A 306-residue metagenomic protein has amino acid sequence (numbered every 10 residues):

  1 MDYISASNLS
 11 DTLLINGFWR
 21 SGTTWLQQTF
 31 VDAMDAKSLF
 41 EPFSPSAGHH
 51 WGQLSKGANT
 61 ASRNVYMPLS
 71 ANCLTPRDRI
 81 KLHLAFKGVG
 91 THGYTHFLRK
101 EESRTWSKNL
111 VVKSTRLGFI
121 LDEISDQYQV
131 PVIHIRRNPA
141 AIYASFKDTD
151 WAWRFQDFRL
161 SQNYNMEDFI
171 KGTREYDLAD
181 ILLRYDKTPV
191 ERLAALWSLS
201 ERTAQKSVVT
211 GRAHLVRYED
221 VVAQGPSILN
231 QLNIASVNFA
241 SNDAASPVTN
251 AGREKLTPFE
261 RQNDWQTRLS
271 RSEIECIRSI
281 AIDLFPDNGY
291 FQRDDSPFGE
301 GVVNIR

Functional and structural regions predicted by a protein language model:
M1-L14, T149, Q156, I170-G211 (+2 more regions): PAPS-dependent sulfotransferases, especially Golgi type II membrane carbohydrate sulfotransferases
L13, K37, P131-I133, H214-V216: Hydrophobic/aromatic beta-strand patches that form the interior of the parallel beta-sheet core in alpha/beta enzyme
F18: P-loop (Walker A) phosphate-binding loop of NTP-binding proteins
T24-A36: A conserved segment at the C-terminal end of the G1
T24-Q27, P45-G48, G118-L121, A140-S145 (+2 more regions): Short catalytic/ligand-binding loop motif for oxyanion handling, primarily in non-cytosolic enzymes, centered on
K37-V112, R116-G118, F155-R184: PAPS-dependent sulfation machinery
H49-L54, I124, A144-D148, R154-F158 (+1 more regions): Short aromatic-enriched loop/helix-cap "lid" or pocket-rim segments at secondary-structure transitions that line
K113-S114, Q127-K147: Conserved phosphate-donor/acceptor-positioning beta-strand/loop module used by diverse small-molecule
